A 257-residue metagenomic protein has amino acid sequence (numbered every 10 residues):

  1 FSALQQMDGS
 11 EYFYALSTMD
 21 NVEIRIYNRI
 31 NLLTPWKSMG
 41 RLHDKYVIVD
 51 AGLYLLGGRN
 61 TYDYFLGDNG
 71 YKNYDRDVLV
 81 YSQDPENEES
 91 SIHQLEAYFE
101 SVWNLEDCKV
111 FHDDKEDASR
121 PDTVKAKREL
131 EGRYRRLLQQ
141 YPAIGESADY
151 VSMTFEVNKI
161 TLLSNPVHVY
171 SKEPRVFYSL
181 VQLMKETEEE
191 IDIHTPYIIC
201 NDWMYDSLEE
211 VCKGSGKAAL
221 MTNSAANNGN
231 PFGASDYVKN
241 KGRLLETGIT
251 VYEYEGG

Functional and structural regions predicted by a protein language model:
F1-R25, R29-D44, V49-G257: Charged, low-complexity intrinsically disordered terminal segments
